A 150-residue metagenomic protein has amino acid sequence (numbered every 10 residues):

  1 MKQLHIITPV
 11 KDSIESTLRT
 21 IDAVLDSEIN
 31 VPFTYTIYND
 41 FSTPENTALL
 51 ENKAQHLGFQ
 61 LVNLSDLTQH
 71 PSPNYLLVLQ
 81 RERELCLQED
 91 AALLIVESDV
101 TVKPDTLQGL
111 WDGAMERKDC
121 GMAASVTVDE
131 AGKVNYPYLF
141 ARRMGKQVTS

Functional and structural regions predicted by a protein language model:
Q3-H5, T34: Cell-envelope/extracellular polymer assembly enzymes that use nucleotide-activated donors
T8-R19, F41: Active-site beta-to-alpha loop of glycosyltransferases that engages the nucleotide-sugar donor
D22-P32: Short, acidic, metal-binding catalytic loop of nucleotide-sugar glycosyltransferases
Y38-A48: A conserved acidic beta->alpha catalytic loop
H56-E89: Active-site-proximal specificity loops/subdomain of glycosyltransferases
D90-T101: Short beta-strand-to-loop acidic/aromatic patch adjacent to the donor-nucleotide binding site
D105-L139: Conserved donor NDP-sugar-binding/catalytic core segment of glycosyltransferases
A141-S150: Short, flexible, basic/aromatic active-site loop/helix in glycosyltransferases
